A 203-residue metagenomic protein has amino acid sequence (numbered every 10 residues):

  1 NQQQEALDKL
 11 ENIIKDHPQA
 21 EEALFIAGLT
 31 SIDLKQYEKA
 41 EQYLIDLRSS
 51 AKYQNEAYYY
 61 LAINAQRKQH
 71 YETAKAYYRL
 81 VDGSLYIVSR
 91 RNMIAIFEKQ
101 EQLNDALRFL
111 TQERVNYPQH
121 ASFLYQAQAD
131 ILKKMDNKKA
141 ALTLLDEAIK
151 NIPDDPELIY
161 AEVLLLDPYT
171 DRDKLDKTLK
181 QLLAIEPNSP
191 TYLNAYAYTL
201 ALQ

Functional and structural regions predicted by a protein language model:
N12-I13, D46-L47, L80-V81, Q112-R114 (+2 more regions): Canonical positions in the second alpha-helix
D16, S49-A51, V81-S84, N116-Y117 (+2 more regions): Structural marker of alpha-solenoid helical repeat scaffolds
A23, A57, S89-R91, F123-L124 (+2 more regions): TPR alpha-solenoid repeat register
D33-L34, R67-K68, K99-Q100, K134 (+2 more regions): Register position in tetratricopeptide repeats
